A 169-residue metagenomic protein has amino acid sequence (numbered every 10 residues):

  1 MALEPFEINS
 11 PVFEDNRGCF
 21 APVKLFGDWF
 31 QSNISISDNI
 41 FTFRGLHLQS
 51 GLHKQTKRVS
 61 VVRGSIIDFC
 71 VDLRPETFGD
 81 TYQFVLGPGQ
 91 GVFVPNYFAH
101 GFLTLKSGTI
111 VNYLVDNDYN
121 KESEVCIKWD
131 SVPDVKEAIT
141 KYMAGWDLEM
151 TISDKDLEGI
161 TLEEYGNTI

Functional and structural regions predicted by a protein language model:
M1-L86, G108, V115-I169: Non-catalytic, conserved peripheral segments adjacent to functional cores
V85-S107: Conserved metal-binding segment of the jelly-roll/cupin
